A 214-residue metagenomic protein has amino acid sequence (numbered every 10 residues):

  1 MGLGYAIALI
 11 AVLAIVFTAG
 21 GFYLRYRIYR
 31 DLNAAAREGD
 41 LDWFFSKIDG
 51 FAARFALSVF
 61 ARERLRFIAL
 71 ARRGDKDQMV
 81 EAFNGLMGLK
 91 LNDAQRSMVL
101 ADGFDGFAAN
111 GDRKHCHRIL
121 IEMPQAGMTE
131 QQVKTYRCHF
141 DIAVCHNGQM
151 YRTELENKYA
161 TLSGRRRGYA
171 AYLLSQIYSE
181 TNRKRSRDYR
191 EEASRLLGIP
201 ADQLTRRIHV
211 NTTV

Functional and structural regions predicted by a protein language model:
M1-I10: Feature marks short, highly hydrophobic, charge-poor N-terminal signal-anchor/signal peptide-like helices that anchor
L9-A19: Alpha-helical membrane-embedded segments
A19-Q95, L100, N110, I119: N-terminal topogenic membrane-targeting module
L24, A36, A71-G74, D105-G111 (+3 more regions): Hydrophobic/aromatic side-chain positions at a characteristic register within alpha-helices of tetratricopeptide repeats
Y26, R30, A61-I68, M98-G106 (+3 more regions): "A position-specific structural signal for the A-helix of alpha-solenoid helical repeats
D42-F51, K76-G88, D112-G127, G148-L162 (+1 more regions): Alpha-helical repeat scaffolds
F55-F60, L91-M98, A126-Y136, L162-Y172 (+1 more regions): Boundary/linker segments of alpha-helical solenoid repeat arrays
D141-V214: Extracytoplasmic/periplasmic C-terminal soluble domains
